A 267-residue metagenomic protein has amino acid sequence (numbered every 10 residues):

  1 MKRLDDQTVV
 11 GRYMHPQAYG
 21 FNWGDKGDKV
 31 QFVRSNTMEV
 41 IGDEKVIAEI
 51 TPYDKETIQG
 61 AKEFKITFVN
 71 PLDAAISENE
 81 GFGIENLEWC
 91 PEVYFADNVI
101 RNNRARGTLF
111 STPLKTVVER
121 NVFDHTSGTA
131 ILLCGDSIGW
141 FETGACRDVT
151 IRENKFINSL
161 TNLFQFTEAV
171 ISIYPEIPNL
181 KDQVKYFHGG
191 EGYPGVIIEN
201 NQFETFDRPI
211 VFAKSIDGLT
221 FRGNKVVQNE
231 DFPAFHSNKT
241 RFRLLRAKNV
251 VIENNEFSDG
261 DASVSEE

Functional and structural regions predicted by a protein language model:
M1-E267: Extracellular parallel beta-helix/beta-solenoid repeat domains
